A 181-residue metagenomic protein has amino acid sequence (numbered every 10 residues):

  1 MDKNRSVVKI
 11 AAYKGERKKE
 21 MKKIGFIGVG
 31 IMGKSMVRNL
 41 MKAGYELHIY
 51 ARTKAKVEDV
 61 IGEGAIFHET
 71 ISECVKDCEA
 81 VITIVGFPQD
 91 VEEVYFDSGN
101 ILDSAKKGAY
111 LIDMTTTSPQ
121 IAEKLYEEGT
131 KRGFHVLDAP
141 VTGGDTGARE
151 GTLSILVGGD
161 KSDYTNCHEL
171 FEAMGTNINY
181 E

Functional and structural regions predicted by a protein language model:
D2-K3, V8-K9: Short, positively charged and aromatic/hydrophobic N-terminal segments
Y13, R17-T83, T115, D145: NAD(P)+-binding Rossmann beta1-loop-alpha1 motif at the extreme N-terminus of oxidoreductases
I24, T117-E181: Rossmann-fold dinucleotide-binding core
N39, A43, E63, I84 (+4 more regions): Change "in soluble alpha/beta enzymes" to "in soluble alpha/beta proteins
Y45-H48, A109, L153-S154: Short active-site oxyanion
I71-T83, F87-F134: Rossmann-fold NAD(P) dinucleotide-binding segment
